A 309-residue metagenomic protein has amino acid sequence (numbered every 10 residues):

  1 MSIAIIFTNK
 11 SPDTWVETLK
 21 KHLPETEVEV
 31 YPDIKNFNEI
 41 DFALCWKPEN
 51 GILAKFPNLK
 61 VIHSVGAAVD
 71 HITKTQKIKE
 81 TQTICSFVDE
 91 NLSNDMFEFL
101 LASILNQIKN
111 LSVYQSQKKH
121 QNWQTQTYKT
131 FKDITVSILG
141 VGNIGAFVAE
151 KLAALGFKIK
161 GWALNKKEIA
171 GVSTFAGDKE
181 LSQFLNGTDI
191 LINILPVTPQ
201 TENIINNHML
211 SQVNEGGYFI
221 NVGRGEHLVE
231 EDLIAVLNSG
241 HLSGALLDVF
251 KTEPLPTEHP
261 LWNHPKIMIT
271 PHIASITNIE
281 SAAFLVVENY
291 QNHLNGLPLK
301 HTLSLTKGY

Functional and structural regions predicted by a protein language model:
M1-I40: N-terminal glycine-/charge-rich "phosphate-binding" loop or analogous flexible N-terminal tail
V28-E39, N50-L53, V172-G187: Short acidic low-complexity segments
D41-Q115: Phosphate/diphosphate ligand-binding glycine-rich loop within oxidoreductases
L44-C45, S64, I192-N193, N221 (+1 more regions): Redox-cofactor binding/interface segments in oxidoreductases and associated redox assembly factors
F87-F99, V113, E253-Y309: C-terminal helix-to-coil terminal segments
Y114-F147: Glycine-rich NAD(P)-binding loop of Rossmann-like domains
L155-G171: NAD(P)-binding Rossmann-fold cofactor-contacting core
K166-P260: Rossmann-like adenosine-cofactor binding region
